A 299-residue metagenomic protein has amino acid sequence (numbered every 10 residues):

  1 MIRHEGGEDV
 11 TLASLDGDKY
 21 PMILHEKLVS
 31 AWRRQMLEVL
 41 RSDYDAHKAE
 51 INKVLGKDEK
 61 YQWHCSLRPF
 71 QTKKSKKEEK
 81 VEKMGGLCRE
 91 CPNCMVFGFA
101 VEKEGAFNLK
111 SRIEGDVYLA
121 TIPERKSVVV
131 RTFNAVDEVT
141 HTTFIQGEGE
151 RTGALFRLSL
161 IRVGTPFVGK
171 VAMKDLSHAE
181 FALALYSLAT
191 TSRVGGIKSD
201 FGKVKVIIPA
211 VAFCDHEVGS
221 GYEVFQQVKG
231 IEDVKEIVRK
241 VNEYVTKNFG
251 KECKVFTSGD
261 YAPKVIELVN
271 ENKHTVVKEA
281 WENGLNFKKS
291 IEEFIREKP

Functional and structural regions predicted by a protein language model:
M1-P299: RNA-binding basic/glycine-rich loop and surface signature characteristic of RAMP-family CRISPR effectors
